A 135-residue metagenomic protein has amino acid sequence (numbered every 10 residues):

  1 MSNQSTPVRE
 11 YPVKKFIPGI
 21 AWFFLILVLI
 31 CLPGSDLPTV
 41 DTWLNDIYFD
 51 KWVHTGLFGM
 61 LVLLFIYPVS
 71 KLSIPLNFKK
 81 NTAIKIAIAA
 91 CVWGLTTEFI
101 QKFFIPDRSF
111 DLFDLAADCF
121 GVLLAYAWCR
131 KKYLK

Functional and structural regions predicted by a protein language model:
S2-D107, L112-F113, C119-K135: Bulky hydrophobic segments
